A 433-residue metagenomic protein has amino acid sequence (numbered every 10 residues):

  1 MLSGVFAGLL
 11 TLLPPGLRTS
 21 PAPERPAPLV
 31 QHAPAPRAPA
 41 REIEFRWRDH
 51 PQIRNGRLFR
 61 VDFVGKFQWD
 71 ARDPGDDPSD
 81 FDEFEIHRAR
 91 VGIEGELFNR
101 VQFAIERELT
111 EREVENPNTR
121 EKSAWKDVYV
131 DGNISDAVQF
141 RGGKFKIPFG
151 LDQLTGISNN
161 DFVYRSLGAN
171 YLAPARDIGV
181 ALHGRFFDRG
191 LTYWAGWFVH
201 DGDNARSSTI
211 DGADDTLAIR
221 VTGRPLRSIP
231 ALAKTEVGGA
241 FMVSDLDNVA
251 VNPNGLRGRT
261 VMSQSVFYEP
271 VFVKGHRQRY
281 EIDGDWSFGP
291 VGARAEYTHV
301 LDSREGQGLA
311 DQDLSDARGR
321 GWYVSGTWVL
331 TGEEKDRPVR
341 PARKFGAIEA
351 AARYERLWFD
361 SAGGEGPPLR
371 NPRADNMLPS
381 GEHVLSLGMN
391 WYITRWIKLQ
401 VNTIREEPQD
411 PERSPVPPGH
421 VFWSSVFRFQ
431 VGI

Functional and structural regions predicted by a protein language model:
L2-D70, D336-V339, R343, P368-P372: N-terminal periplasmic/intermembrane-space "pro-region" immediately following the signal or transit peptide
P36-A40, G75-P78, N116-P117, Y129-D131 (+3 more regions): Outer-membrane beta-barrel pore domains
E44-R46, K122-S123, A173-A175, G275-R277 (+1 more regions): Short solvent-exposed loop/turn micro-motifs enriched in small/polar/acidic residues
D49-D247, G319, Y323, W328-E365: Outer membrane beta-barrel
